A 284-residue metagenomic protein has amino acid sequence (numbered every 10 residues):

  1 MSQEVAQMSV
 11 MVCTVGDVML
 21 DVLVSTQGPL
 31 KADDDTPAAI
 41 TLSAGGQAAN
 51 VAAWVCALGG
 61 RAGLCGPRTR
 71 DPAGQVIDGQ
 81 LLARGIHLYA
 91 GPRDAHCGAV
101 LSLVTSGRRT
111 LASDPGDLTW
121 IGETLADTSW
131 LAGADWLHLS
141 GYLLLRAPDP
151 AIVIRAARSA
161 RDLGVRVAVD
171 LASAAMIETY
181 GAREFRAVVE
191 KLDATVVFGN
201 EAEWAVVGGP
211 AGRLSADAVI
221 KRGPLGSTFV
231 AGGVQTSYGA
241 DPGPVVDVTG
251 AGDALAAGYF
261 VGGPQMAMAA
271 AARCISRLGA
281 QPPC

Functional and structural regions predicted by a protein language model:
M1-C65, P72-G79, V100, V245: Glycine-rich phosphate/adenosyl-contacting loop at the front of the ribokinase-like
E4-V18, G79-P92, V104-T236: Ribokinase/PfkB-type carbohydrate-kinase core domain
A39-G46, P72, H96, I121 (+4 more regions): Residues at secondary-structure transition points
C56-A57, D217, G239-C284: Conserved post-catalytic alpha-helical subdomain immediately downstream of the catalytic base and nucleotide-binding
L58, R84, A95-C97: Short, basic and Ser/Thr-rich N-terminal targeting/leader segments
C65, A112, S237-G239, V248: Hydrophobic residues at beta-strand termini and immediately following loops that shape nucleotide-binding pockets
P67, G98-S106, Y238: Catalytic-core segment of enzymes that process non-peptidic bonds
